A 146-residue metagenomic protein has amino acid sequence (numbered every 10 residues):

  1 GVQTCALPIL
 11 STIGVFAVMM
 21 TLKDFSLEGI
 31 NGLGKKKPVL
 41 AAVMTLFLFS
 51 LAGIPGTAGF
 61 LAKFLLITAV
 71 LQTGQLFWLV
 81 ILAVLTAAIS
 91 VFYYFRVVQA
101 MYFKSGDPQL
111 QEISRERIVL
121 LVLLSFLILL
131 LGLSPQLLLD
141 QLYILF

Functional and structural regions predicted by a protein language model:
V2-F146: Alpha-helical transmembrane segments of multi-pass membrane proteins predominantly involved in bioenergetics
